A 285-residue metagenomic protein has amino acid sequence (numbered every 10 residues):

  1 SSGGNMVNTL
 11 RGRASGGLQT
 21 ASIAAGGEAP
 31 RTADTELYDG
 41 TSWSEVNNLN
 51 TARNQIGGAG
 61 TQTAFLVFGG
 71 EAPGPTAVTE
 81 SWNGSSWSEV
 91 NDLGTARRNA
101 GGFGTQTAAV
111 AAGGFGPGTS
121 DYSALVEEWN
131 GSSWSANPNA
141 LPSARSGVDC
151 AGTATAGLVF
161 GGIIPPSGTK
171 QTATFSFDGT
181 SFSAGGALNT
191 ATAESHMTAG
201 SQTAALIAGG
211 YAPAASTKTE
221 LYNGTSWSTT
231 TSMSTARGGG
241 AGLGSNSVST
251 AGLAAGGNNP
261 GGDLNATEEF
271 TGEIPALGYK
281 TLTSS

Functional and structural regions predicted by a protein language model:
S1-S285: Polar, enzyme-active/binding microenvironments
